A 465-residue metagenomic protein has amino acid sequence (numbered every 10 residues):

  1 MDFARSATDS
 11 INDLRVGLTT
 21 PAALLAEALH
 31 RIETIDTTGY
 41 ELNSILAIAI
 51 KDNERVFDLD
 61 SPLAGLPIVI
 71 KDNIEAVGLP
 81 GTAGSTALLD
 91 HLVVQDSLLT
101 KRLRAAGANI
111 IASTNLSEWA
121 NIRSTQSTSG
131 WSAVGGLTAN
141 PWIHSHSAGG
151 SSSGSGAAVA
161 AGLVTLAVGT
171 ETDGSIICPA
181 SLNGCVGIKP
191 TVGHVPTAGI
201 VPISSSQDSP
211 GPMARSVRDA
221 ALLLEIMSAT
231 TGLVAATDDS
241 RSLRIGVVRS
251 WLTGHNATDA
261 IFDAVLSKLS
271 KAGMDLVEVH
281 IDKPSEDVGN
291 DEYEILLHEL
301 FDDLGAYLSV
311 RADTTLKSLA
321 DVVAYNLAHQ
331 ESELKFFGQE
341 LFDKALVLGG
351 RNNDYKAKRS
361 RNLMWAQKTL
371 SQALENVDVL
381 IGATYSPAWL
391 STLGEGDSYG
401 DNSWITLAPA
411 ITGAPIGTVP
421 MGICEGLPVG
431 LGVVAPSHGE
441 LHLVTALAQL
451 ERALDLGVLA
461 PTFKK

Functional and structural regions predicted by a protein language model:
M1-D90, S117-N121, A236, T253 (+2 more regions): Short, well-ordered alpha-helical
F3, I68, I74-P80, L88-L89 (+3 more regions): Gly/Ser-rich, acidic/histidine-flanked active-site/gating loops
R15, L29-T37, A160, E225-A229 (+6 more regions): Sec-exported extracytoplasmic/periplasmic mature domains
L18-A26, A257-I281, D303-N326, Y355-V377: Acyltransferase
T34, K101, A105, N109 (+5 more regions): Structural helix-boundary/capping segments
L63-P210, V248, G382-D397: Short glycine/serine-rich loop/turn segments
L63-T86, S242-R244, H298-M364, P420-P428: Short helix-loop capping/hinge segments that flank enzyme active sites or metal/cofactor-binding pockets
G65, A105, M227, E340-K465: Glycine-rich, small-residue loops and helix-cap segments that act as flexible hinges at active-site edges
